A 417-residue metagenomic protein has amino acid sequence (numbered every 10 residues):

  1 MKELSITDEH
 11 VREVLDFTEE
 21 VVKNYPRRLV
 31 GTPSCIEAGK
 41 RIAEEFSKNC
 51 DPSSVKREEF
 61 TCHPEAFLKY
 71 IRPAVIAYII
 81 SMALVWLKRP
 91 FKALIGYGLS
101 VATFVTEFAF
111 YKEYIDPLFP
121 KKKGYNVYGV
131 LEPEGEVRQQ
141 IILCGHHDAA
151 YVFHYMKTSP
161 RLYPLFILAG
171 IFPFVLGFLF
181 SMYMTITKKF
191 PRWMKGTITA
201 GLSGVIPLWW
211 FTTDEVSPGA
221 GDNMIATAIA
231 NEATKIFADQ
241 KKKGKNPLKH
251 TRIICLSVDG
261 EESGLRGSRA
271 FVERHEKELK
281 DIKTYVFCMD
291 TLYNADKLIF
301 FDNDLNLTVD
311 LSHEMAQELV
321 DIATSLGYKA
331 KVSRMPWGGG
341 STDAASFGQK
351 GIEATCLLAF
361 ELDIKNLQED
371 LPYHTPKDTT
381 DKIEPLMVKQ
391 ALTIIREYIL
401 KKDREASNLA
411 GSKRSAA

Functional and structural regions predicted by a protein language model:
K2-S34, K48-C50, Y114, F211-V216 (+4 more regions): N-terminal capping segment at the start of a domain
T7-V14, R28-G39, N223, E261-G264 (+2 more regions): Solvent-exposed, acidic/flexible segments
E13-D16, E20, E37, R41 (+8 more regions): Extracytoplasmic/secreted proteins, especially bacterial periplasmic and envelope-associated proteins
E20, N24-E134, H154-Y183, F190-K195: A non-catalytic alpha/beta surface segment that caps or lines the substrate-entry region of metallo-dependent hydrolase
P26-R27, E59, L292-A417: Active-site-adjacent substrate-binding region of metalloamidase/peptidase-like peptide-processing proteins
A93, S100-Y128, E136, D148-H154 (+4 more regions): Acidic/histidine-rich catalytic neighborhood of metal-dependent amide-processing enzymes
P133-I141: Proline/glycine-enriched tight loop/beta-turn segments at coil->beta junctions that connect or precede beta-strands
I141-L143, L256, Y285-F287, E353-L357: Hydrophobic/aromatic beta-strand patches that form the interior of the parallel beta-sheet core in alpha/beta enzyme
